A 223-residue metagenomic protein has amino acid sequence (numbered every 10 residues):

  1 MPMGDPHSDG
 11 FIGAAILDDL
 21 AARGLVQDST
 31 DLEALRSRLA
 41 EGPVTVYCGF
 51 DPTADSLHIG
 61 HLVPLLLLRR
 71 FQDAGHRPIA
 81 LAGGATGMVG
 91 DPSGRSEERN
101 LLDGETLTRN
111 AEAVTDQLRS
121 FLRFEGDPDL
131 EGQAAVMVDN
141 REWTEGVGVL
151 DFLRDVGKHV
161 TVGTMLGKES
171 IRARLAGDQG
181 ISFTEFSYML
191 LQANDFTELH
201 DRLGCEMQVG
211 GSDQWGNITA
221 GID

Functional and structural regions predicted by a protein language model:
M1-P52: Non-catalytic terminal extensions that flank enzyme cores
R23, D103-N110, S120-D223: Divalent-metal (Mg2+/Mn2+/Ca2+)-assisted nucleotide/phosphate chemistry catalytic cores
G24-Q27, S56-L57, F186: Short, flexible loop segments at the rims of nucleotide/cofactor-binding pockets, characterized by
L35-P92, Q208-W215, G221: N-terminal catalytic cores of NTP/NDP-binding nucleotidyl/phosphoryl-transfer enzymes
V89-G94, G148-L150: Short, conserved acidic/polar surface loops in the N-terminal third of protein domains
P92-T108: A charged helix-plus-loop insertion that forms the helical arch/lid used to bind and gate nucleic-acid substrates
